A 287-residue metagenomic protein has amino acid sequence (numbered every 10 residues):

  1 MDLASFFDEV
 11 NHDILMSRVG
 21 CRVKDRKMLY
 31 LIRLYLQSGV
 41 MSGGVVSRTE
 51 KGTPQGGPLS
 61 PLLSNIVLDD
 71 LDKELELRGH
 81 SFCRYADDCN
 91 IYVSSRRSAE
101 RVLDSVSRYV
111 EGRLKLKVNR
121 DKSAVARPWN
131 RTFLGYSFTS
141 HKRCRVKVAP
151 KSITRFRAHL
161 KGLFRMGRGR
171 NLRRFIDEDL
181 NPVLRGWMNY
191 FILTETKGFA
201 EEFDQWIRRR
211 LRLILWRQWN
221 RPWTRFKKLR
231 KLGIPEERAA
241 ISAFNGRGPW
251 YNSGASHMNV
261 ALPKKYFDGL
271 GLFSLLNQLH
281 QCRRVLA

Functional and structural regions predicted by a protein language model:
M1-T132: Conserved polymerase palm-domain catalytic core
G20, K24, Q37, E111 (+6 more regions): Non-catalytic alpha-helical coupling and interface elements of nucleotide-dependent molecular machines and regulators
Q37, Y109, R113-D179, V183-R185: A conserved non-catalytic segment of reverse transcriptases and RNA-directed RNA polymerases corresponding to the late
R48-K51, C144-R145, K161-I176, G186-F199 (+2 more regions): Short, solvent-exposed helix-loop connector elements
S81, L103-V106, E195-Q205, W219: Composition- and surface-driven signal marking solvent-exposed, interaction-prone regions in large proteins
K122-R131, L180-V183, A200-R208, W223-L232: A glycine-rich phosphate-binding loop feature that marks nucleotide/adenosyl-phosphate handling sites
R210, W219-A287: Extended C-terminal regions of large enzymes
